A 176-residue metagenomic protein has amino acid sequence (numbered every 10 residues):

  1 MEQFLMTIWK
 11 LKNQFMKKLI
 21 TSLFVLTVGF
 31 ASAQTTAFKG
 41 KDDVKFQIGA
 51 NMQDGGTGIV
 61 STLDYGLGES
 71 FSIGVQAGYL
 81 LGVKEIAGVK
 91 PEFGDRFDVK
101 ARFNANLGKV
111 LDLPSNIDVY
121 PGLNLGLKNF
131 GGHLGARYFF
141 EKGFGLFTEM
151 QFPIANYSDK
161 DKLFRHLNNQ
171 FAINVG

Functional and structural regions predicted by a protein language model:
M1-K41: Cleavable N-terminal export/targeting peptides
A33-E69, F103, Q170: Short glycine/proline- and aromatic-enriched beta-strand/turn motifs that initiate or cap beta-hairpins
Q34-K41, S70, G108-V119, K142-F144: Short loop/turn motifs that connect adjacent beta-strands in outer-membrane beta-barrel proteins
A37, K41-V44, G78-R96, N156-L167: Flexible, solvent-exposed loop segments that connect beta-strands
D42-I48, I73-V75, V99, I117-L123 (+2 more regions): Transmembrane beta-strands of outer-membrane beta-barrel proteins
I48-D54, A77-V83, A105-K109, L125-N129 (+1 more regions): Transmembrane beta-strands of outer-membrane beta-barrel pores
I48-I59, F93, G122-H133, Y157-Q170: Solvent-exposed loop/turn segments connecting transmembrane beta-strands in outer-membrane beta-barrel proteins
V99-A105, N168-G176: Outer-membrane beta-barrel "beta-signal"
